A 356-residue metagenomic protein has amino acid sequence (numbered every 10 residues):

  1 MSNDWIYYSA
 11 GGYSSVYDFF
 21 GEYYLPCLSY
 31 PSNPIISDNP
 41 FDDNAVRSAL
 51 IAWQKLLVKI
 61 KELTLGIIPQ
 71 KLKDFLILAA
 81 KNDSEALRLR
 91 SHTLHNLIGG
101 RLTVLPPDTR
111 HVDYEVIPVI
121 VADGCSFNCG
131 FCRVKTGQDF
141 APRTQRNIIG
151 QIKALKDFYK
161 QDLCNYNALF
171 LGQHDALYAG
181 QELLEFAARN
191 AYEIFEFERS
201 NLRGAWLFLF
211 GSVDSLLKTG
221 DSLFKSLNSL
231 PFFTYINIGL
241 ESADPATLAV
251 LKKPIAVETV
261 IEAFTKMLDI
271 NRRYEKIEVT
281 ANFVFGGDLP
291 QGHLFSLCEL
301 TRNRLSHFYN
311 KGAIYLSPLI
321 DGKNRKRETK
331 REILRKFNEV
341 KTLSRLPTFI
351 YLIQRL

Functional and structural regions predicted by a protein language model:
M1-A49, F197, R304-L356: Class I S-adenosyl-L-methionine
M1-V119, T136, D162, S200: N-terminal [4Fe-4S]-dependent radical SAM core
R110-N147: Canonical Radical SAM [4Fe-4S] cluster-binding loop centered on the CxxxCxxC motif and its immediate flanking residues
D123-G124, F131-V134, L171-A176, I238-A243 (+2 more regions): Short loop/turn segments at strand-loop or loop-helix junctions that form parts of catalytic or ligand-binding pockets
F140-N147, A179, L183-F186, L251-T259 (+2 more regions): Alpha-helix N-cap and loop-to-helix initiation/capping positions
R146-Q161: Short microdomains enriched in Cys/His and/or Lys/Arg
D157-V257, I261-E278: Conserved SAM/AdoMet-binding glycine-rich loop
L230-S242, E258-T329, L334-Y351: Conserved C-terminal portion of the radical SAM core fold that forms the substrate/S-adenosylmethionine-binding
